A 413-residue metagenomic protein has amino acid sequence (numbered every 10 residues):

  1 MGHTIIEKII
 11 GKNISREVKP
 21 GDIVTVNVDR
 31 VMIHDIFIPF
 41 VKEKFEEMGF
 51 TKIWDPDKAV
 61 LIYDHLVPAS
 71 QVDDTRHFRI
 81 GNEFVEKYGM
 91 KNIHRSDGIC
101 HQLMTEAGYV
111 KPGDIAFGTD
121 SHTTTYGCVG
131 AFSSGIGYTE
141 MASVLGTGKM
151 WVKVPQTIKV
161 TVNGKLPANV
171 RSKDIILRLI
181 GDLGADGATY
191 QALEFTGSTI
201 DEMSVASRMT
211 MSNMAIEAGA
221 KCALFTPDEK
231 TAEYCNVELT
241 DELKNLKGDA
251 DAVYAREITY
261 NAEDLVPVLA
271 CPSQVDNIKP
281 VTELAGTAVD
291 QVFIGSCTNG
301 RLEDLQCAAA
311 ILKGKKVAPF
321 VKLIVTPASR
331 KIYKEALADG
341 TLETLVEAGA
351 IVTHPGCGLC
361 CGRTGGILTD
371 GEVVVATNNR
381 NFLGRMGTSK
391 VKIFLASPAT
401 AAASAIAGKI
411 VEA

Functional and structural regions predicted by a protein language model:
M1-A413: Fe-S-dependent hydro-lyases/dehydratases of central metabolism
